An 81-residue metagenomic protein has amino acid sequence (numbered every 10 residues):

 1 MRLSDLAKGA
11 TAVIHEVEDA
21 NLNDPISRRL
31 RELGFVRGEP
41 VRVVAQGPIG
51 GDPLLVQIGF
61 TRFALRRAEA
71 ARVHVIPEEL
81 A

Functional and structural regions predicted by a protein language model:
M1, R28, V41-R42, G51: Short beta-strand-initiation
L3, A10-A12, P48-A81: C-terminal structural segments of small proteins and small subunits
V13-A20: Acidic, low-complexity mobile loops and tails
I14, P40-V43: Conserved hydrophobic positions within beta-strands
V17, L33, V44-Q46: Residue-level recognition of beta-strand microenvironments
N23-R29: Short alpha-helix capping/helix-loop boundary micro-motifs
